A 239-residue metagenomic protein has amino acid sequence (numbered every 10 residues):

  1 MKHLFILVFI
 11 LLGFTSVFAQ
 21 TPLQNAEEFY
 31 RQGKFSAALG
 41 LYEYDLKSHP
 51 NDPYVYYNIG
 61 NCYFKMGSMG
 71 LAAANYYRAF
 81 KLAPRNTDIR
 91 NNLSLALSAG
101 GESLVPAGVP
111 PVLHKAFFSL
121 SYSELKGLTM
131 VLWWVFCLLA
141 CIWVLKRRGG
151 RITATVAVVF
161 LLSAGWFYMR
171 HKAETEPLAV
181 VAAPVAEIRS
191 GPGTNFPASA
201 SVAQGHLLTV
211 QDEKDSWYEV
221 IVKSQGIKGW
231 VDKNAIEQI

Functional and structural regions predicted by a protein language model:
M69, W143-A200, T209, I221-I239: Boundary regions of SH3-family modules and the immediately adjacent low-complexity/disordered segments in eukaryotic
E102-L145: Membrane-embedded alpha-helical segments of integral membrane proteins
